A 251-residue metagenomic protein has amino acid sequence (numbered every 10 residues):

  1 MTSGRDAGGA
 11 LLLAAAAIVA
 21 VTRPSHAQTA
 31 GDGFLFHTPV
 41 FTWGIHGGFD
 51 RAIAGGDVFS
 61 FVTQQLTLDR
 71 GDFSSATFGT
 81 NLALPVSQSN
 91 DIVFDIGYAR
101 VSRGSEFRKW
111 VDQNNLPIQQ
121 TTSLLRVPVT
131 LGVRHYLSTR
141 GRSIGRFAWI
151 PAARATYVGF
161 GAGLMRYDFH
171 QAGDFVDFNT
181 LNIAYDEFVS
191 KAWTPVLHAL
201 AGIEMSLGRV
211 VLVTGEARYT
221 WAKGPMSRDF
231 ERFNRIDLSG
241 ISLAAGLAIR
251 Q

Functional and structural regions predicted by a protein language model:
M1-H37: Cleavable N-terminal export/targeting peptides
R23-L84, F169, A244-Q251: Short glycine/proline- and aromatic-enriched beta-strand/turn motifs that initiate or cap beta-hairpins
Q28-F36, G141-I150, G202: Secretion/assembly modules of Gram-negative surface proteins
L35-W43, Q88-I92, L125-V127, I150-V158 (+3 more regions): Outer-envelope beta-barrel architecture signal
A52-F73, Y98-V129, M165-T194, A222-G240: Extracellular/periplasm-exposed beta-strand and loop segments of Gram-negative cell-envelope proteins, dominated by
A83-V176, A244-Q251: Gram-negative (and chloroplast) outer-membrane scaffold detector with strong preference for beta-barrel transmembrane
E204-S206: Exposed beta-sheet edge/beta-hairpin loop segments within beta-rich domains
A217-R218: Internal, hydrophobic beta-strand segments that form the core of beta-sheet-rich folds
